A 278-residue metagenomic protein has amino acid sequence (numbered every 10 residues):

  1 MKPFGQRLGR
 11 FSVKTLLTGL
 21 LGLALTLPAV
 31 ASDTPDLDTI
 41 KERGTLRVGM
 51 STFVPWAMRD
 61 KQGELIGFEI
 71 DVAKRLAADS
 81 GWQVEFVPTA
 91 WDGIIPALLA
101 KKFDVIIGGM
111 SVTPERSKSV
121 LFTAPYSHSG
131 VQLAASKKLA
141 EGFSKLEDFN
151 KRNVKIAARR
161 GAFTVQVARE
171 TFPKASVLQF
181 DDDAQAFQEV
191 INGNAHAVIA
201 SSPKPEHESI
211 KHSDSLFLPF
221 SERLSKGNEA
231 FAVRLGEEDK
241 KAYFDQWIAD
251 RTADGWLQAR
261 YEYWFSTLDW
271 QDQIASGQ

Functional and structural regions predicted by a protein language model:
S32-G109, K118: Extracytoplasmic small-molecule ligand-binding "clamshell" domains of the periplasmic binding protein/Venus flytrap
D33-T34, F163-V177, P219, I248-Q278: Ligand-binding clefts/hinges and TM-proximal coupling segments of bilobed small-molecule sensing domains
L37, S136-V154: Flexible hinge/capping segments at coil-to-helix
G44-T52, L146-G161, S176: Short loop->beta-strand "edge-of-pocket" segments that line small-molecule binding or catalytic clefts across diverse
V48-S51, F122-S144, F231-R234: Hydrophobic/proline-rich hinge and linker segments of small-molecule sensing/allosteric domains, predominantly
I70, F86-P96, E141, L178-N192 (+1 more regions): Short helix-initiation/N-cap motifs at beta->coil->alpha
G93, G109-K118, V167-E170, I191-N192 (+1 more regions): A ligand-binding cleft/hinge motif common to bilobed small-molecule-binding domains
H128-Q132, S202, E206-I248, T267-Q278: Periplasmic-binding protein-like
